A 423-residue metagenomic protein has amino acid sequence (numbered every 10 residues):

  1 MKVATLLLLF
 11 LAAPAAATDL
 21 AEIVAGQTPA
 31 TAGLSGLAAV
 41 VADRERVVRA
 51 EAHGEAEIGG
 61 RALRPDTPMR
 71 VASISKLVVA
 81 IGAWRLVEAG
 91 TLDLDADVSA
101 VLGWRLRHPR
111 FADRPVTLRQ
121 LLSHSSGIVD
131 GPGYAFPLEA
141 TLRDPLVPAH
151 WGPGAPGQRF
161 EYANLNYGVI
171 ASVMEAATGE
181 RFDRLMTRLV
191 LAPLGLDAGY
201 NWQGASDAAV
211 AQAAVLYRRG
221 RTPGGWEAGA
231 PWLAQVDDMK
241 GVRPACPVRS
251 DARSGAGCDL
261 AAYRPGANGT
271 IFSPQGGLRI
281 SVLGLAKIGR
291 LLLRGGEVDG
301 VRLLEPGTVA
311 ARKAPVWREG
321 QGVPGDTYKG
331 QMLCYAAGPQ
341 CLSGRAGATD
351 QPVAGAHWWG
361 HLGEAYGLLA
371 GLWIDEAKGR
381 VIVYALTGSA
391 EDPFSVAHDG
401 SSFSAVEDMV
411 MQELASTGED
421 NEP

Functional and structural regions predicted by a protein language model:
M1-L7: Sec-dependent signal peptide recognition, specifically the positively charged N-region followed immediately by
A12-P14: N-terminal signal peptide c-region/cleavage motif recognized by signal peptidases
T18-M69, E139-H150: Short, conserved catalytic-motif segment at the N-terminal edge
D19, I23, G36, S73 (+13 more regions): Extracytoplasmic/secreted proteins, especially bacterial periplasmic and envelope-associated proteins
T31-A38, G59-Q120, P153-L165, S273-G276 (+1 more regions): Short active-site loop at a secondary-structure junction that contains or immediately precedes the catalytic residue(s)
P109-A356: Short, surface-exposed loop or secondary-structure junction motifs that flank catalytic or metal-binding residues
R294, T308, K313-P324, P352 (+1 more regions): Short, gly/Ser/Thr-rich active-site loops of penicillin-recognizing serine hydrolases
L369-D375, G379-F394: Short, well-ordered beta-strand elements
